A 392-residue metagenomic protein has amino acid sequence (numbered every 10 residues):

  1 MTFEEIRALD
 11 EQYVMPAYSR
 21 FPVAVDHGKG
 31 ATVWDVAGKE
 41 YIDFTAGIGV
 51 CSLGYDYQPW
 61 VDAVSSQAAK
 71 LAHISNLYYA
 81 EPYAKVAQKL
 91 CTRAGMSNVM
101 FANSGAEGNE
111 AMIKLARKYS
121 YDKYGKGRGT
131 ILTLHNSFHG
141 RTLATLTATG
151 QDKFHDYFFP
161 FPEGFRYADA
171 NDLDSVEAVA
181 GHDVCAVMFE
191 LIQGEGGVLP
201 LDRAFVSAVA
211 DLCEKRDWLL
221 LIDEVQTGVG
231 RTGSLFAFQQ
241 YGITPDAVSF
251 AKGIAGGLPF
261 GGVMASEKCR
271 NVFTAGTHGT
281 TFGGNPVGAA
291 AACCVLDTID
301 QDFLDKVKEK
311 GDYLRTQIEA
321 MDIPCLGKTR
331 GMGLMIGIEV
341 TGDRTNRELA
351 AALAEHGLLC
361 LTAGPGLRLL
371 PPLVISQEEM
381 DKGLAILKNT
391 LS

Functional and structural regions predicted by a protein language model:
M1-S392: Conserved N-terminal phosphate-binding loop of PLP-dependent enzymes in the Aspartate aminotransferase
